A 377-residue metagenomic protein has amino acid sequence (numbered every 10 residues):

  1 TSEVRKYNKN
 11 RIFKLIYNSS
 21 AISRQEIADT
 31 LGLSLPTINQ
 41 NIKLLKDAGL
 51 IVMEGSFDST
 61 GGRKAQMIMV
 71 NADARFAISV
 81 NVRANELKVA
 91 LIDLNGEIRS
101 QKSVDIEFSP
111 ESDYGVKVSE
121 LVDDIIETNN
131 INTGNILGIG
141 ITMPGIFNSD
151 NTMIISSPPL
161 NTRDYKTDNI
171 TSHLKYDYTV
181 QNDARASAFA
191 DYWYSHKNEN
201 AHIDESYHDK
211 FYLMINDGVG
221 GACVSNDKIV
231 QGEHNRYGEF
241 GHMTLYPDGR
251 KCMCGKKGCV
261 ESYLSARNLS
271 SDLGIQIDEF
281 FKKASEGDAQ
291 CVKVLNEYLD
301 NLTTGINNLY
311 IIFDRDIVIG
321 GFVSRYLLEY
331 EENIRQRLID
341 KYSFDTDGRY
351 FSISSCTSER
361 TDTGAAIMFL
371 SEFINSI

Functional and structural regions predicted by a protein language model:
T1-K64, I68, S376-I377: Nucleotide/phosphate-binding catalytic cleft detector across ATP-hydrolyzing and phosphate-transferring enzymes
T1-S2, K6, K14-Y17, T179-S195 (+2 more regions): Glycine-rich phosphate-binding/hydrolytic loop that grips phosphoryl groups
G62-Q101, Y212-S225: Gly/Thr-rich phosphate-binding beta-strand-loop-beta motif of the actin/hexokinase/Hsp70
L94-N95, S149-D150, S225-N226, P247: Short, ordered coil/turn segments that flank beta-strands lining enzyme active or ligand-binding pockets
Q101-S103, P110, Y176-A289: Glycine/GP-enriched mid-protein hinge/lid loop-to-helix segment characteristic of carbohydrate kinases
K102-D209, E329-K341: Glycine-rich phosphate-binding loop and adjoining helix at the ATP-binding site of ATP-dependent phosphoryl-transfer
D113-I131, S262-Y263, S270-L328, I353-T361: Adenine-nucleotide phosphate-binding core of ATP-dependent small-molecule kinases
